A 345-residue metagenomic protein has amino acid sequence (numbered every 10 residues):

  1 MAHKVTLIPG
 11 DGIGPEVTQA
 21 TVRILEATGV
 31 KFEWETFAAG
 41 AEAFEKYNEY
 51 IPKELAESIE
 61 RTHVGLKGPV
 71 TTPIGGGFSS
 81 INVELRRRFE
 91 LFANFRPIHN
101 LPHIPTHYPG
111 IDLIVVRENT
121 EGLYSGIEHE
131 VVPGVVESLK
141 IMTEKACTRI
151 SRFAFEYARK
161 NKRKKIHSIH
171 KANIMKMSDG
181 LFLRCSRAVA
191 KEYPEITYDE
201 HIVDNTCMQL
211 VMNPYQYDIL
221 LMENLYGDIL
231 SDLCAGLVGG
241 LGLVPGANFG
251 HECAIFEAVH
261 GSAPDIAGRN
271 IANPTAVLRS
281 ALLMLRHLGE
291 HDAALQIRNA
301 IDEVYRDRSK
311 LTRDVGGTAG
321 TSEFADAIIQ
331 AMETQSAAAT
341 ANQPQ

Functional and structural regions predicted by a protein language model:
M1-V5: Extreme N-terminal starter segment of soluble prokaryotic enzymes
T6-A27, V132-D204, Q216: Glycine-rich phosphate/diphosphate-binding loop of Rossmann-like nucleotide-binding domains
D11-G14, H63, V116, A154 (+5 more regions): Buried hydrophobic positions in well-ordered alpha/beta secondary-structure cores of metabolic enzymes
T21, L25, S186, V277-L285 (+1 more regions): Buried hydrophobic packing segments
F32-K53, M208-L210: N-terminal beta-loop-helix "entrance" segment that forms/cooperates in small-molecule cofactor or anionic ligand
A41-A43, H107, Q209-S309: Glycine-rich phosphate/nucleotide-binding loop
E45-K140, L225: N-terminal glycine-rich phosphate/adenylate-binding segment common to multiple enzyme folds
D265-A267, H287-Q345: Internal helix-turn-beta structural module
